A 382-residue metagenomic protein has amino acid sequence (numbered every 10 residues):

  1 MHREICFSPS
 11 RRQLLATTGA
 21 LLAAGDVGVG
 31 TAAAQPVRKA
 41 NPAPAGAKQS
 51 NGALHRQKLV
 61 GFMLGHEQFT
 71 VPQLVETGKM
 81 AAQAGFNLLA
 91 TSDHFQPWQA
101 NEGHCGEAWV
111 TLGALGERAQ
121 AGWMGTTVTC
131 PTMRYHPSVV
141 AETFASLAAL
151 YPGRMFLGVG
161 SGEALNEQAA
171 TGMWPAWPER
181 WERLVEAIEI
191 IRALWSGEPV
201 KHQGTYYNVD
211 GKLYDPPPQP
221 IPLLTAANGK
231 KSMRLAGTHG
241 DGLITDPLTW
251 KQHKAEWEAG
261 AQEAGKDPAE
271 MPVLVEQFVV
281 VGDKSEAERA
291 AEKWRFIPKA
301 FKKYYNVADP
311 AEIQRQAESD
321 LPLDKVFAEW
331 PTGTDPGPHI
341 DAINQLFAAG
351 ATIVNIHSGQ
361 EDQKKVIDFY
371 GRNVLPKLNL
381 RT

Functional and structural regions predicted by a protein language model:
R3-C6, T17-G25, Q35-T382: Active-site-adjacent structural elements that line small-molecule/cofactor binding pockets in enzymes
C6-L15, V29: Twin-arginine (Tat) signal peptide motif
T31-A33: Sec/Tat signal peptide C-region and signal peptidase I cleavage site
